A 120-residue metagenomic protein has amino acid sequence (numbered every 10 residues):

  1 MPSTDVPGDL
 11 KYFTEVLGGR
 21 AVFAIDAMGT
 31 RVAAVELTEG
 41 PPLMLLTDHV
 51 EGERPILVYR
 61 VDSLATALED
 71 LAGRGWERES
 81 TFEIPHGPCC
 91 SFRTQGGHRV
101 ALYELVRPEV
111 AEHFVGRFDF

Functional and structural regions predicted by a protein language model:
M1-L10, P55-L57, V106-F120: N-terminal beta-strand motif that seeds the catalytic metal site of vicinal oxygen chelate
M1-P41: Core segments of cupin and vicinal oxygen chelate
M1-T4, A33-E36, D48-R74, P88-T94 (+1 more regions): Vicinal oxygen chelate
V22-F23, E69-F120: Vicinal oxygen chelate
A27, G52-E53, I84: A generic fold-level signal
P42-T47: A short acidic-to-branched-hydrophobic micro-motif
